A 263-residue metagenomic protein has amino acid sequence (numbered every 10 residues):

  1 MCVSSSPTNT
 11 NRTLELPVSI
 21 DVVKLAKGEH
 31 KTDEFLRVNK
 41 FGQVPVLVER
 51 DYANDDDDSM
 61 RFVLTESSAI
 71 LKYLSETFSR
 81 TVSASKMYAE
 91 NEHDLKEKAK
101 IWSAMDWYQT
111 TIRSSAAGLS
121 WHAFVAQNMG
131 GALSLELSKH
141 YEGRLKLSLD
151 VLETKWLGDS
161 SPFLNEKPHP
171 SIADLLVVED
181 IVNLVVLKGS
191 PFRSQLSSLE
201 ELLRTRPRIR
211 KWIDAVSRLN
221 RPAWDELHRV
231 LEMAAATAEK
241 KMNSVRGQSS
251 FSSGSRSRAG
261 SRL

Functional and structural regions predicted by a protein language model:
M1-E136, F251-S252, R258-L263: GST-like domain detector, emphasizing the conserved glutathione-binding G-site in the N-terminal thioredoxin-like
F41, G158-D159, L219: Structured helix-beta-strand junction loops
V82-E90, A116-G118, P162-E166, S194 (+1 more regions): Short, hydrophobic secondary-structure boundary micro-motifs
K96, K100, A104-K211: GST-like fold's C-terminal all-alpha helical module
P168, D174-L263: Fungal C-terminal region signature
